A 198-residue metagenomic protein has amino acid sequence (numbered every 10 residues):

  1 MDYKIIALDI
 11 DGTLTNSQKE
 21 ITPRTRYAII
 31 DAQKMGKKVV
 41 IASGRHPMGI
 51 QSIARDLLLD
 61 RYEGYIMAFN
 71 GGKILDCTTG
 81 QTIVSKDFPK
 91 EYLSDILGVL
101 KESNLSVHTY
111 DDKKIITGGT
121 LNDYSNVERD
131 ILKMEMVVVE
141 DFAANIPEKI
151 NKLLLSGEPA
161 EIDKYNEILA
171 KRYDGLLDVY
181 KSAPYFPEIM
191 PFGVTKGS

Functional and structural regions predicted by a protein language model:
D2-K19, I96: Asp-based phosphoryl-transfer active-site loop
D9, F69, S156: Conserved residues at the C-terminal ends of beta-strands
L14, L75-C77, E188: A short acidic, helix-capping loop that chelates divalent metal ions and anchors anionic groups
Q18-I21, D87, P191: Short, solvent-exposed loop/turn segments at secondary-structure boundaries
T22-R24, V194-T195: Charged helix-capping and loop-helix junction motifs
P23-D123: Active-site phosphate-binding/coordination module
V99, S103-S198: Conserved acidic, metal-coordinating active-site core of Asp-based, Mg2+-dependent phosphoryl-transfer enzymes
